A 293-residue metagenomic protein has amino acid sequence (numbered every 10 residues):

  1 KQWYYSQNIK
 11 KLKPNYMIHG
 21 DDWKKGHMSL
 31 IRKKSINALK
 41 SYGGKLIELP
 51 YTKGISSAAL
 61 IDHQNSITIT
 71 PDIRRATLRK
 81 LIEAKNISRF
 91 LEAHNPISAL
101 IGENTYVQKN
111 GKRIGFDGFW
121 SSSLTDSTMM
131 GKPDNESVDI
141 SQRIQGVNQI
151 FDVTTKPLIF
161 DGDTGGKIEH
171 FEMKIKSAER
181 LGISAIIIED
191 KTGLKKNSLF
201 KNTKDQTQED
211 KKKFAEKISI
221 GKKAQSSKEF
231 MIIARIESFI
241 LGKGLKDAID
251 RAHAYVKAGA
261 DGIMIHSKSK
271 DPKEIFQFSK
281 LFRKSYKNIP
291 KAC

Functional and structural regions predicted by a protein language model:
K1-T70: Nucleotidyltransferase catalytic core that binds NTPs
D22-K24, P290-C293: Short, glycine/charged-rich beta-strand-loop motifs at protein surfaces that mediate ligand recognition and catalysis
P71-A292: Alpha/beta enzyme core
